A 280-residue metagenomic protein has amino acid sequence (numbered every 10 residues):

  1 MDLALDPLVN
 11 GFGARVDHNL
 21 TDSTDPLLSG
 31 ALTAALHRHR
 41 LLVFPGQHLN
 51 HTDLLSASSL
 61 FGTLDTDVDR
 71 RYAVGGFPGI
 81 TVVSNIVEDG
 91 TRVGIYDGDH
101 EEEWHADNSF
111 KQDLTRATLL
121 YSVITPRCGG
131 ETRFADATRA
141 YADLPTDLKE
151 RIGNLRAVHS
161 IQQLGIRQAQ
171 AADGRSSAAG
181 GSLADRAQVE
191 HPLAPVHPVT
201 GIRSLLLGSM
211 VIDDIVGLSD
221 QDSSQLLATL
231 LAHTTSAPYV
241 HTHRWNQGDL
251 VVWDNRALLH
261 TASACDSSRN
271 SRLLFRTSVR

Functional and structural regions predicted by a protein language model:
M1-L250, R256-R280: Non-heme Fe(II) oxygenase catalytic core, chiefly the N-lobe of the double-stranded beta-helix
